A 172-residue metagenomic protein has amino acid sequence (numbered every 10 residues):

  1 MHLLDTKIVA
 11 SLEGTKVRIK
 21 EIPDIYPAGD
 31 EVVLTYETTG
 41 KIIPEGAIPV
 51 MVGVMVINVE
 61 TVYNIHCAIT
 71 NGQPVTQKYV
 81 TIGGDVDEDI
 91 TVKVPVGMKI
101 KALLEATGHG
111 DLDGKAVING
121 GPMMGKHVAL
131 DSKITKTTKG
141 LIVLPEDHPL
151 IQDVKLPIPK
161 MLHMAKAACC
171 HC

Functional and structural regions predicted by a protein language model:
H2-I100, A106-D113, G121: Hydrophobic alpha-helical positions that pack around
E31-V32, V128-D131, D153-V154: Short, well-ordered secondary-structure micro-motifs
V92, D131-K133, C169: Replace "in large, NTP-powered and nucleic-acid-processing enzymes" with "in large, NTP-powered factors and other
I100, P122-K126, H148-P149: Short, catalytically relevant binding-site loops at active-site mouths
E105-A106, V128: Catalytic cores of alpha/beta
K115-I134: Short acidic beta-strand-loop surface patches of small beta-rich interaction domains
K136-L162: Short, charged low-complexity linear segments at domain edges
M161-C172: Cysteine-centered iron-sulfur cluster-binding motifs in ferredoxin-type domains/subunits of redox enzymes
